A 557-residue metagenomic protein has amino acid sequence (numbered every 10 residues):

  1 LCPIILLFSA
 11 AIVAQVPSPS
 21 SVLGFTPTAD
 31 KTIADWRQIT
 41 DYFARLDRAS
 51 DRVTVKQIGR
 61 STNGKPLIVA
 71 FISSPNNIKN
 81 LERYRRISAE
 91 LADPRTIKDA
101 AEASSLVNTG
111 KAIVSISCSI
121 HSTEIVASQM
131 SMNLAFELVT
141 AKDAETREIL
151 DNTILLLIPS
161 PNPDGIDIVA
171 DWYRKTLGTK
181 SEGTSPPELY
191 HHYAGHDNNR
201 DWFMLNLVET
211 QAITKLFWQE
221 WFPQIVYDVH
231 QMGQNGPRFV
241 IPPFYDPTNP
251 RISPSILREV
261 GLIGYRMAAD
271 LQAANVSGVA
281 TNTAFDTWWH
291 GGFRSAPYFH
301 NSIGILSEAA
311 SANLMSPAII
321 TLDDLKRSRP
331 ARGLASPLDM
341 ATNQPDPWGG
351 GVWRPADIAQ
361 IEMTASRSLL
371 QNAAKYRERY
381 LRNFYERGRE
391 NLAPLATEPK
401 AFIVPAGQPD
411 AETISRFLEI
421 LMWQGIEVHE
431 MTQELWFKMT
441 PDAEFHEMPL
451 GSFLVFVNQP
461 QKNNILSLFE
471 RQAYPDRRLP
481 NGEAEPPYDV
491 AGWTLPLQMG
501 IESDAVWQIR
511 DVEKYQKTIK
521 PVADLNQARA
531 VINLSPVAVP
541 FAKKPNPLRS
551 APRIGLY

Functional and structural regions predicted by a protein language model:
L1-I5: Bacterial N-terminal signal peptides that target proteins for export
S9-A10: N-terminal signal peptide c-region/cleavage motif recognized by signal peptidases
Q15-T153, A194, R200-D201, N206-V208 (+6 more regions): Intrinsic-disorder/low-complexity accessory segments
L150-V169, N458: Short, conserved secondary-structure transition motifs
I158-N162, Y173, D228-G236: Short, solvent-exposed turn/loop segments enriched in Gly/Ser/Thr/Pro and often Arg
V169-S181: Aromatic- and acidic-residue-enriched segments that line the glycan-binding/catalytic groove of carbohydrate-active
T179-D197, T342-N343: Aromatic- and acidic-residue-enriched carbohydrate-binding clefts of CAZyme catalytic domains
F217-M232: Proline-aspartate-enriched helix->loop->beta-strand connector
